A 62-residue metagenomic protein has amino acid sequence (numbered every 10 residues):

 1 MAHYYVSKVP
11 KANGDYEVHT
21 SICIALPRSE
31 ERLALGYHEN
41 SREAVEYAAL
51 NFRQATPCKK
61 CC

Functional and structural regions predicted by a protein language model:
Y5-E31: Short aromatic-glycine-(Arg/Gly/Cys) micro-motifs in beta-strand/loop hairpins
K8, R32-A34, Y47, K60: Extended interaction regions within the primary functional domain
V9-A12, S41-A49: Short, intrinsically disordered, charge-biased short linear motifs at domain edges
R28-S41: A short, exposed loop/beta-hairpin motif centered on an aromatic-Gly-Thr core
A49-C62: Short arginine-rich
